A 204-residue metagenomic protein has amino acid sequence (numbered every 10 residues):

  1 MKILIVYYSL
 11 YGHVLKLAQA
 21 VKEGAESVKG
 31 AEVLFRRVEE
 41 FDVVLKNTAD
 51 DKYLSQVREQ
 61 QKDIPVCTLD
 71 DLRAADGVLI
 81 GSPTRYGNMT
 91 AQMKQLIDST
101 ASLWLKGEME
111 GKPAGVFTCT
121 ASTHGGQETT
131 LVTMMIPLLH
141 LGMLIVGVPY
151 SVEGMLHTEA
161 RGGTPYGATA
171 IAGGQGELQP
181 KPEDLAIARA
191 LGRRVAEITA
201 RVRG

Functional and structural regions predicted by a protein language model:
M1-E108, T158-G163, A170-G204: N-terminal beta1-alpha1-beta2 submodule of the flavodoxin-like/Rossmannoid cofactor-binding fold
E110-R161: Short, glycine-/small-residue-rich phosphate/pyrophosphate-handling segment
